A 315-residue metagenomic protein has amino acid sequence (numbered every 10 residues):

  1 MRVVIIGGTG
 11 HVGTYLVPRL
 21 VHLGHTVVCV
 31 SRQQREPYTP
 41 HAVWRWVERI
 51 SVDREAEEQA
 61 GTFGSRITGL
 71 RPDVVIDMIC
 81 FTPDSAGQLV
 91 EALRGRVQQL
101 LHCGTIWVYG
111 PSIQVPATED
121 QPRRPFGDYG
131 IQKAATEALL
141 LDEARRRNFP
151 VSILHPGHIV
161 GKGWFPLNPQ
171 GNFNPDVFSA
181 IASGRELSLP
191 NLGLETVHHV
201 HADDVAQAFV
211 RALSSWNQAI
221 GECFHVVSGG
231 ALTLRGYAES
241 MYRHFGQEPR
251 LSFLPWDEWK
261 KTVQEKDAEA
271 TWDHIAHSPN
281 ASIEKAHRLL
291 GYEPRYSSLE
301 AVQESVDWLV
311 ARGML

Functional and structural regions predicted by a protein language model:
V3-H25: N-terminal Rossmann NAD(P)H-binding glycine-rich loop of SDR-like oxidoreductase domains
H41-G95, H102, V108-P111: NAD(P)H-binding glycine-rich loop region in Rossmannoid oxidoreductase-like domains and their noncatalytic homologs
T105-D128, D142-R147, W164: Active-site "gating" loop of Rossmann-like NAD(P)-dependent oxidoreductase/epimerase domains
L140-N168: Conserved beta-loop-beta element that borders a ligand/cofactor-binding pocket
P169-V177, L189-L213, G221-E222: Substrate-positioning beta->alpha
S183, A208-T271, V306: Mid/C-terminal beta-alpha module of Rossmann-like enzyme folds, strongest in SDR-family dehydrogenases/epimerases
A202, K260-E293: Conserved C-terminal active-site "lid" loop/helix of NAD(P)H-dependent oxidoreductases that clamps the redox cofactor
S297-L315: Amphipathic terminal alpha-helices
